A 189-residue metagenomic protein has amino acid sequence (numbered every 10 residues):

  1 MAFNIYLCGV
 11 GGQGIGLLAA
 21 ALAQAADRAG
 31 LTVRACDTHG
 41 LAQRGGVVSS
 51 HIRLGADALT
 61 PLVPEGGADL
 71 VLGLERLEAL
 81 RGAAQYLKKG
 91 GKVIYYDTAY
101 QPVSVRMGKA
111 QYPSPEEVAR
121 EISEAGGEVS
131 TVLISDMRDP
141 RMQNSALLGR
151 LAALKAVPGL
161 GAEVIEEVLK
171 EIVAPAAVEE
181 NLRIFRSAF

Functional and structural regions predicted by a protein language model:
M1-F189: Active-site cofactor/cluster-binding pocket
